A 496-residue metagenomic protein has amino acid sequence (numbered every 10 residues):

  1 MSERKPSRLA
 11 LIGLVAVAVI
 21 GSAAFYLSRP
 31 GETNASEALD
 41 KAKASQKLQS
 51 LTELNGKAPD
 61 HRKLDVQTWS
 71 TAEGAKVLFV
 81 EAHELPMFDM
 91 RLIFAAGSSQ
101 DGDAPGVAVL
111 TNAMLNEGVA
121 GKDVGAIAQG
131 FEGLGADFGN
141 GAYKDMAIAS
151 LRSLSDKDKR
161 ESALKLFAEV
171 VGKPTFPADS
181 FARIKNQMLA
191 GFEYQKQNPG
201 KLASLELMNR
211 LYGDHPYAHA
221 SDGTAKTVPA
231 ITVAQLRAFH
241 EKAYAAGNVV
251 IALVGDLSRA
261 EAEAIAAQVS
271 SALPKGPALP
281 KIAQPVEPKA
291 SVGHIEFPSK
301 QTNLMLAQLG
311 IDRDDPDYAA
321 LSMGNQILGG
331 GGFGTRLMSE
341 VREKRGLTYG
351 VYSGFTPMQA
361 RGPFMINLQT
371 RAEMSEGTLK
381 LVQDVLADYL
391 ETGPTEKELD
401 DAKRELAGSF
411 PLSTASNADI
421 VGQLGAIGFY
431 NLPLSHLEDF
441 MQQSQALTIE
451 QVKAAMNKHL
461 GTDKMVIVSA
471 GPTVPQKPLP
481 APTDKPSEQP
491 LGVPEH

Functional and structural regions predicted by a protein language model:
K5-V19, A23-D137, S150-S155, E161 (+4 more regions): His/Glu-rich zincin catalytic helix
K47-W69, N209-V249, P277-P285, F410 (+1 more regions): Histidine-acidic residue clusters that define the catalytic metal-binding segment of zinc metallopeptidase domains
V80, L85-A113, V124-V171, K185 (+10 more regions): M16 family metallopeptidases and their MPP-like homologs
G118-G121, V171-D179: Short, polar/flexible loop-turn hinges at active-site or ligand-entry regions and domain interfaces
F192: N-terminal glycine-/lysine-enriched basic segments
K196: Short conserved segment of the HATPase_c
